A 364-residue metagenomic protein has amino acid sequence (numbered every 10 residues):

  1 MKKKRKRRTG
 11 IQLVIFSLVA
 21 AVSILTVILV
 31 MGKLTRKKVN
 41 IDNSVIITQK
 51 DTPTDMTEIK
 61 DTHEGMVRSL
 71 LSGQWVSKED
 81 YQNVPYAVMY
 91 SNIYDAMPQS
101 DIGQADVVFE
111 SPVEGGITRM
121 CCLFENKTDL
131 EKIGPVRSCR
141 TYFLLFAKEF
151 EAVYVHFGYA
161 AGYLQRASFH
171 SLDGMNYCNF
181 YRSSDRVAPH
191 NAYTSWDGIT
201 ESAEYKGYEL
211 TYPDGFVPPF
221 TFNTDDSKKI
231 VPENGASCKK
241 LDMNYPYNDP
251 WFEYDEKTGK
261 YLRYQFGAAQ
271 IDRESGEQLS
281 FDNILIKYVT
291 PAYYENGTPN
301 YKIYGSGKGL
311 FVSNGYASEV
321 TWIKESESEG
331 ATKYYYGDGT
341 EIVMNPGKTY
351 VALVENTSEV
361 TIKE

Functional and structural regions predicted by a protein language model:
K2-R8, Q12, K37-F109, E114-E364: A surface/extracellular/periplasmic glyco- and lipid-processing/surface-interacting theme
V14-L29: Hydrophobic membrane-insertion alpha-helices, especially the h-region of bacterial N-terminal signal peptides
T26-I41: Hydrophobic single-pass membrane-insertion segments
